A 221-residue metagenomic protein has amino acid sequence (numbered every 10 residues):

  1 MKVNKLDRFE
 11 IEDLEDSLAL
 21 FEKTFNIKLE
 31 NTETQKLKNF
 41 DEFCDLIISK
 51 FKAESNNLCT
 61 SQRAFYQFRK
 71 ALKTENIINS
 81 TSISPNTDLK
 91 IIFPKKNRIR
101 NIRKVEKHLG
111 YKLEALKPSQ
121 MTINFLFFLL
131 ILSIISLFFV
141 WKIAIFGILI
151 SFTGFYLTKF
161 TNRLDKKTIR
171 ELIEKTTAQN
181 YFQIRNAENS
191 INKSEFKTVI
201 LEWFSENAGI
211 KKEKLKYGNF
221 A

Functional and structural regions predicted by a protein language model:
M1-A19, K23-A221: Phosphopantetheine-dependent thiolation modules in NRPS/PKS and related acyl-activating systems
